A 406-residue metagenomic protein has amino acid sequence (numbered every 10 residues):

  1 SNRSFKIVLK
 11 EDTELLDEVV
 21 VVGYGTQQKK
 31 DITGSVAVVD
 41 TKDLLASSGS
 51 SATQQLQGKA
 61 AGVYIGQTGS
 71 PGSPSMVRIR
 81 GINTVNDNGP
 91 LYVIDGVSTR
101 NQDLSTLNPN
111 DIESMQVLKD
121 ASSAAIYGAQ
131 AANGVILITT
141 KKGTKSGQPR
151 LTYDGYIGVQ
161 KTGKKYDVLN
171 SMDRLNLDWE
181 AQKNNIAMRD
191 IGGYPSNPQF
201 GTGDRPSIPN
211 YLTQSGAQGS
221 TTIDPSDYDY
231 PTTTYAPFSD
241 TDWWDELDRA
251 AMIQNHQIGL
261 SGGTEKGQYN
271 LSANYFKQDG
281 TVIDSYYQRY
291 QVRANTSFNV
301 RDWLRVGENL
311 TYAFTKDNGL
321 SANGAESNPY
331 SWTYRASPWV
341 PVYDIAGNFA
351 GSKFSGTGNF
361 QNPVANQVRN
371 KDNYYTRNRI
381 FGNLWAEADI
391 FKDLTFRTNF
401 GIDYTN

Functional and structural regions predicted by a protein language model:
N2-L45, T53, R80: Short, acidic, small-residue-rich periplasmic hinge/interaction motif at the N-terminus of Gram-negative outer-membrane
I7, K29, K59-A61, D111-T152 (+4 more regions): A beta-strand signature from Gram-negative outer-membrane beta-barrel systems, especially the internal plug domain
V21, D31, S75-A121, D154 (+5 more regions): Periplasmic plug
S51, P74, N133, I253-Q257 (+3 more regions): Transmembrane beta-barrel architecture of outer-membrane proteins
T53-D95, E113-S114, A124-T144: Extracytoplasmic beta-strand/coil segments of soluble accessory domains associated with Gram-negative outer-membrane
S70, K145-D240, A250, G280-Y287 (+3 more regions): Surface-exposed loop/interface segments of Gram-negative outer-membrane beta-barrel transport/assembly proteins
T140, Y153, I258-G262, V292-F298 (+1 more regions): Residues on the lipid-exposed face of transmembrane beta-strands in outer-membrane beta-barrel proteins
I253, T264-E265, N299-R301, D389-F391: Outer-membrane beta-barrel channels and translocator barrels
